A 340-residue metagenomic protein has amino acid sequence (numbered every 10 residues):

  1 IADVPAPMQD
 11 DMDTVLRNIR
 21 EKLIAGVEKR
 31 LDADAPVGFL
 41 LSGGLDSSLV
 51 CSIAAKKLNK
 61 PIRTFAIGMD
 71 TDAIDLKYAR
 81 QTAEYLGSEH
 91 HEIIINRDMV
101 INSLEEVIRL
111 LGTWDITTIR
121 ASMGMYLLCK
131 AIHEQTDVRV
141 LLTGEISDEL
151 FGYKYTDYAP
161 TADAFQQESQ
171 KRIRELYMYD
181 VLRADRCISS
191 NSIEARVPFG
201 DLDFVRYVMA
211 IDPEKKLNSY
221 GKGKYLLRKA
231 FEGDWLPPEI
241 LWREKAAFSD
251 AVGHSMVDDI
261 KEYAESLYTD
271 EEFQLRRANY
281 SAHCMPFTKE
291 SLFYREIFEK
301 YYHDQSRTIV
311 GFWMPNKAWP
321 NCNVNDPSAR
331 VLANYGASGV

Functional and structural regions predicted by a protein language model:
A2-W235, D250-E265, L275-F287, S291-V340: ATP-dependent adenylate-handling active sites, centered on carboxylate activation for C-N bond formation
P237-E244: A short alpha-helix-loop-beta-strand transition element characteristic of N-terminal alpha/beta dinucleotide-binding
